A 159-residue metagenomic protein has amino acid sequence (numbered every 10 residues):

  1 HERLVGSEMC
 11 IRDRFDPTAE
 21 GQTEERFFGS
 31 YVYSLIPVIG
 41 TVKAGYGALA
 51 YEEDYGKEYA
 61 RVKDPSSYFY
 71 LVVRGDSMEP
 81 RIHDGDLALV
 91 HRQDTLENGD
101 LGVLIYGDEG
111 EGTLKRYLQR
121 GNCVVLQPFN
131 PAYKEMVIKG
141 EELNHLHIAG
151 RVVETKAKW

Functional and structural regions predicted by a protein language model:
H1-D13: Single conserved hydrophobic/aromatic residue that forms the stacking wall/gate of nucleotide- or nucleobase-binding
R12-D84, G112, Q119-C123, A132 (+2 more regions): Short, positionally conserved secondary-structure boundary motifs
D86-L87, D100: Structural motif
D100-V103, T113-L118: Short beta-strand-centered aromatic/proline hotspots
L126-P128: SH3/SH3-like beta-barrel fold
